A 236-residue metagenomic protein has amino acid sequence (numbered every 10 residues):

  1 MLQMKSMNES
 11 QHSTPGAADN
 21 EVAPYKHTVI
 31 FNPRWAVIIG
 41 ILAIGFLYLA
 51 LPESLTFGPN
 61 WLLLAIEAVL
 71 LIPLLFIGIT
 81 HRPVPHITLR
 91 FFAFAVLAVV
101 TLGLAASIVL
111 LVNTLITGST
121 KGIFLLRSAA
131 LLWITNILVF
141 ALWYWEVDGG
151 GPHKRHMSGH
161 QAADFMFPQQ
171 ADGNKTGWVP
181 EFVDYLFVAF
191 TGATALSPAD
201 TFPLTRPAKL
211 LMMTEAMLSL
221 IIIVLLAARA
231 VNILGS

Functional and structural regions predicted by a protein language model:
Y25-I39: N-terminal membrane topogenic signal
A36, G58-I72: Structural signature of hydrophobic alpha-helical transmembrane segments
I41-L55, V109-L110: Membrane-embedded alpha-helical segments in integral membrane proteins
Y48-W61, T80-P83: Short, hydrophobic transmembrane alpha-helix segments
H86-A98: Cytoplasmic-side transmembrane-helix entry/capping segments in multi-pass membrane proteins
L115-H153: Pore-domain transmembrane helices of cation channels
E146-T201: Membrane-proximal soluble regions of multi-pass membrane proteins
V179-S236: Pore domain of cation channels
